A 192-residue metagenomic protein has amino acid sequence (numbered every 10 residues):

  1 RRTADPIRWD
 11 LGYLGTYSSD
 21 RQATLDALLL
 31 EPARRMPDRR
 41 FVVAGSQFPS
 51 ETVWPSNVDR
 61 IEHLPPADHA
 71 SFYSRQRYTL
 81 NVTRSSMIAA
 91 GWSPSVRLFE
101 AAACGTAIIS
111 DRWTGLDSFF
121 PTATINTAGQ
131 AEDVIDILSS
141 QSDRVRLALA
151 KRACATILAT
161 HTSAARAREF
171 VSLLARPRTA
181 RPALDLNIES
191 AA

Functional and structural regions predicted by a protein language model:
R2-R75: Conserved catalytic-core segment of nucleotide-activated headgroup transferases in glycan assembly
W54-E62, P66-S190: Catalytic binding pocket for nucleotide-activated donors in carbohydrate/polymer assembly enzymes
